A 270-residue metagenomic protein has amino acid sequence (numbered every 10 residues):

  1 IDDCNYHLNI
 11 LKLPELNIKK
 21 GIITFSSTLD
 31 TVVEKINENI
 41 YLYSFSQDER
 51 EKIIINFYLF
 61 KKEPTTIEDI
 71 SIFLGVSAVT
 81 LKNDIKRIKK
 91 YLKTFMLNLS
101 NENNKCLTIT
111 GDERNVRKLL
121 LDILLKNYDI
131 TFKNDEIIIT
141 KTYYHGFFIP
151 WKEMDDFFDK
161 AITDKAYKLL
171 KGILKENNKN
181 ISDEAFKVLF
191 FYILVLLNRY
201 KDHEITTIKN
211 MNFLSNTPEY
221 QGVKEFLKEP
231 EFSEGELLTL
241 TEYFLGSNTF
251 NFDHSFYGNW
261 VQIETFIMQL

Functional and structural regions predicted by a protein language model:
I1-L270: A cross-family "folded-core" feature that marks the main globular domain of proteins
